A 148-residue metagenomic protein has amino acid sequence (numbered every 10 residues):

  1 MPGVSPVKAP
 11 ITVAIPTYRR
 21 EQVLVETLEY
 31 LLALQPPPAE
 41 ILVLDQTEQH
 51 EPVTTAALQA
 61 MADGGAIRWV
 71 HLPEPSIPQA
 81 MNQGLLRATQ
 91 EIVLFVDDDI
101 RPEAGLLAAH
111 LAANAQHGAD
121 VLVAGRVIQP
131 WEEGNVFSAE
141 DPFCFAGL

Functional and structural regions predicted by a protein language model:
P10-T12, E40: Cell-envelope/extracellular polymer assembly enzymes that use nucleotide-activated donors
I15-E29, Q46-T47: Active-site beta-to-alpha loop of glycosyltransferases that engages the nucleotide-sugar donor
E29-P38: Short, acidic, metal-binding catalytic loop of nucleotide-sugar glycosyltransferases
Y30, D45-A56, I100: A conserved acidic beta->alpha catalytic loop
A39-Q49, V70-L72: Short beta-strand/loop segment that forms part of the nucleotide-sugar
L72-A88: Glycine-rich, basic loop-to-helix element that forms the pyrophosphate-binding segment of sugar-nucleotide handling
V93: Short aromatic/hydrophobic "clamp" motif used to bind/position activated sugar donors
G105-S138: Conserved donor NDP-sugar-binding/catalytic core segment of glycosyltransferases
